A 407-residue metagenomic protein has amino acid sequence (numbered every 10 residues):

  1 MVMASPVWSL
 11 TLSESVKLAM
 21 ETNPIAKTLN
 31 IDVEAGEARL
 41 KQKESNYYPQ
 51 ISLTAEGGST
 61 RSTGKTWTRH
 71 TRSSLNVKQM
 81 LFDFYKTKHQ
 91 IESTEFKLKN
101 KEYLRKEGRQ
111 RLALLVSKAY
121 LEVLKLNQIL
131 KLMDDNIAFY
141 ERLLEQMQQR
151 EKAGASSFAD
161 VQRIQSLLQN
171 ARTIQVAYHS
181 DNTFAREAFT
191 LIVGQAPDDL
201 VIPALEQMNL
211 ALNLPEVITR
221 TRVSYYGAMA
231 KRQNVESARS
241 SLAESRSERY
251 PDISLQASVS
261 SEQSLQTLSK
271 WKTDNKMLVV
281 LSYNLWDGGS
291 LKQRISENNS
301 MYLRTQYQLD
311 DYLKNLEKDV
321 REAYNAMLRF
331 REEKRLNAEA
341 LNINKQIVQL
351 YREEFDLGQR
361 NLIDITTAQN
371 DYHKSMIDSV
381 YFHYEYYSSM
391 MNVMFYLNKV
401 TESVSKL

Functional and structural regions predicted by a protein language model:
V7-S52, M80-L81, A155-S157, V193-E236 (+4 more regions): Bacterial Sec-pathway N-terminal export signals of envelope proteins
K27, Q50-H70, M80-R109, M229 (+4 more regions): Small/polar (Gly/Ser/Thr/Ala-rich) solvent-exposed segments that form structured loops/beta-strands/short helices used
T28-K43, G108, L112-L132, R142-L144 (+5 more regions): Amphipathic alpha-helical coiled-coil segments
Y48, A113, G194, L214 (+3 more regions): ATP/adenylate-binding site constellation spanning eukaryotic-like Ser/Thr protein kinases, ABC-transporter
L75-Q79, V279-Y283, V393: Residues on the lipid-exposed face of transmembrane beta-strands in outer-membrane beta-barrel proteins
E95, F158-L167, S296, L362-N370: Short, charged, amphipathic alpha-helical segments
R105, R111-R222, A323-A326, F330-E333 (+3 more regions): Periplasmic alpha-helical coiled-coil/stalk elements that build and connect Gram-negative outer-membrane
